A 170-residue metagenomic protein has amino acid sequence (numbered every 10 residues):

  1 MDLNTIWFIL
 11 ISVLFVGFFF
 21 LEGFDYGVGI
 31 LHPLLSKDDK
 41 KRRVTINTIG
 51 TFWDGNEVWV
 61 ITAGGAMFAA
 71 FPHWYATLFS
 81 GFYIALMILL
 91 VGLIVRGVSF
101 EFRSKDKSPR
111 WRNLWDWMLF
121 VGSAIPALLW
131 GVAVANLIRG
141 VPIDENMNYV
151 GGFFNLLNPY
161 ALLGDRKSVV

Functional and structural regions predicted by a protein language model:
M1-G55, I61-G64: N-terminal signal-anchor module of multipass membrane proteins
D2-L10, R42, Y75-G81, S108-W117 (+1 more regions): Membrane-interfacial loop-to-transmembrane-helix junctions in polytopic alpha-helical membrane proteins
I9-F19, G23-Y26, I30, V58 (+3 more regions): Hydrophobic alpha-helical transmembrane segments of multipass integral membrane proteins
E22, E145, G152-N155: Intrinsic disorder/low-complexity signature
N47, N148-G151: Conserved catalytic-core motifs characterized by acidic clusters
F52-S123, L137, V141-D144: Membrane-interface helix-loop-helix modules in multi-pass inner-membrane proteins
V150-R166: Short aromatic-rich membrane-water interface segments that cap or initiate transmembrane helices in multi-pass membrane
V169: Conserved small/polar residues in nucleotide/adenosyl-binding loops
